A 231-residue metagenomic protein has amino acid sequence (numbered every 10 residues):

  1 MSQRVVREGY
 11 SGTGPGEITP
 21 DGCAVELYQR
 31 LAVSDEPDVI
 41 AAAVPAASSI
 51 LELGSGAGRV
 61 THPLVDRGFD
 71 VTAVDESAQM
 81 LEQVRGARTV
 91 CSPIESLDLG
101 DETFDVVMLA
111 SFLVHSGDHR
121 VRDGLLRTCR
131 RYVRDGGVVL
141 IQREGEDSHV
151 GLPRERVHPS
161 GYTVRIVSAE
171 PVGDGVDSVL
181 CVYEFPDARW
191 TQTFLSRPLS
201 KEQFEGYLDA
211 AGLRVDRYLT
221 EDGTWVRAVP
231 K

Functional and structural regions predicted by a protein language model:
M1-A46: Conserved class I S-adenosyl-L-methionine
A47-G56: Conserved class I S-adenosyl-L-methionine
A57-S96: Class I SAM-dependent methyltransferase SAM/SAH-binding core
D98-V107: A short acidic, Gly/Pro-enriched loop at the edge of an enzyme's catalytic core that lines a small-molecule cofactor
A110-S111: Residues lining the SAM
D123-D135: A short glycine-rich, Lys/Arg-flanked "PGG" loop and its adjoining helix->strand segment in the class I
L140-Q203: SAM-dependent methyltransferase
Y207-K231: C-terminal lobe and adjacent flexible extensions of AdoMet/dcAdoMet transferase-like proteins
